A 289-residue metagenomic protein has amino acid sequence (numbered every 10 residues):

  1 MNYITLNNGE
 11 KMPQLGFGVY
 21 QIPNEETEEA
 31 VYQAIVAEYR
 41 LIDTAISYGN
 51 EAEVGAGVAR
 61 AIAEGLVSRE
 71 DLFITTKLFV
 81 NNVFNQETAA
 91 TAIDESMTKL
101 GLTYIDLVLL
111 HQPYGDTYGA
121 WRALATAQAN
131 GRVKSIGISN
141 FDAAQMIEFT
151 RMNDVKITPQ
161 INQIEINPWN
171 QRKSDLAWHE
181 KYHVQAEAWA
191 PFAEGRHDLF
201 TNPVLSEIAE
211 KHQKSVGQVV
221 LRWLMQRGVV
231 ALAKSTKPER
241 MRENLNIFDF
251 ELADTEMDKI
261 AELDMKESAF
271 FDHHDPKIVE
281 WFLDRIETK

Functional and structural regions predicted by a protein language model:
M1-L72, F192, E287-K289: N-terminal binding-site loop/beta-alpha segment at the start of enzyme catalytic domains that lines or forms
N7, G55-R69, D94-G101, T126-Q128 (+2 more regions): Acidic (Asp/Glu)-rich catalytic clusters
G16, D43-I46, D106-L109, G137 (+1 more regions): Residues embedded in well-ordered beta-strands within globular domains across many folds
I22-E25, A45-E53, N81-Q86, P113-T117 (+2 more regions): Acidic-and-aromatic substrate-binding clefts and catalytic sites of carbohydrate-active enzymes
P23-I35, F84-K99, G119, M146 (+1 more regions): Short, acidic/polar
Y39, L102-I105, V133: A structural motif
S68-N82, D106-P113, N140, Q163-I166: A short, structured active-site edge motif that brings together acidic residues
Q112-K289: Beta/alpha (TIM)-barrel catalytic core signal, keyed to glycine-rich beta->alpha loops juxtaposed to Asp/Glu that bind
